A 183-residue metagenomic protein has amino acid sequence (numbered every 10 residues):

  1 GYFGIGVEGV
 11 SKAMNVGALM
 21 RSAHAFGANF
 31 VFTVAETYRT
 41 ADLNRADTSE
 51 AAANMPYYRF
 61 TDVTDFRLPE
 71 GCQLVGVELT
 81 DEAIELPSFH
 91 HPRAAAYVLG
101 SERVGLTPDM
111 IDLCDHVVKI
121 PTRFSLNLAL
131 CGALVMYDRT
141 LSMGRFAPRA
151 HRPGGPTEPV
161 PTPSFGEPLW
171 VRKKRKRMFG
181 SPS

Functional and structural regions predicted by a protein language model:
G1-S183: Post-transcriptional modification and biogenesis factors for structured RNAs of the translation apparatus
